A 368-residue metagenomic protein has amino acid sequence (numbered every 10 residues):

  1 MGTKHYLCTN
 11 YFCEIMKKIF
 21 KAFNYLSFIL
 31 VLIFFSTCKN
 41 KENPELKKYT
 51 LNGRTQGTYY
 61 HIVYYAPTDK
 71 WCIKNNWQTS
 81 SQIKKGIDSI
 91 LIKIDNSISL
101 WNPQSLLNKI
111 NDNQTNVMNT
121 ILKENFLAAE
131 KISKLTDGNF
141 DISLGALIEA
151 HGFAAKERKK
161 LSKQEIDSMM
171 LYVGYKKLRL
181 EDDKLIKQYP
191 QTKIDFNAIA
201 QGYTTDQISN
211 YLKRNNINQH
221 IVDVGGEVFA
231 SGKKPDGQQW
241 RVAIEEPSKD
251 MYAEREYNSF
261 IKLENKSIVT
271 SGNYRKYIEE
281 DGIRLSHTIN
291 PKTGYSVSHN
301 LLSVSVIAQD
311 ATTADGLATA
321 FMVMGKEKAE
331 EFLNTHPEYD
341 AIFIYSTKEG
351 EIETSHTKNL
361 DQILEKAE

Functional and structural regions predicted by a protein language model:
Y11-Y25, F35-E368: Mature catalytic core of soluble alpha/beta enzymes
F28-L32: Hydrophobic helical h-region of N-terminal Sec-dependent signal peptides in bacterial secretory/periplasmic proteins
